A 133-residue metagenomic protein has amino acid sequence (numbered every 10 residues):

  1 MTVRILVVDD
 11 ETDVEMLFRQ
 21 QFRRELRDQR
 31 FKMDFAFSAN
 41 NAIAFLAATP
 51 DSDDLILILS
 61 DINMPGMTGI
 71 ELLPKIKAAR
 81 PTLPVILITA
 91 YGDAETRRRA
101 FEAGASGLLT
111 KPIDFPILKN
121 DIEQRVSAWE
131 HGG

Functional and structural regions predicted by a protein language model:
D10, K111: A Lys-centered signature of the CheY-like receiver
T12-F35, A78: Two-component/phosphorelay signaling modules centered on CheY-like receiver
R19, F35-L57: Acidic, metal-coordinating helix/loop segments flanking the phosphotransfer/catalytic sites of two-component signaling
A44, A48, I70-T82: Short amphipathic alpha-helix used as the core "switch/output" element in two-component signaling
L59-D61: Active-site T/S-Asp motif of two-component receiver
M64: Receiver (REC) domain active-site loop signature in two-component systems and cognate sites in sensor histidine kinases
E71, G92-G107, N120: Alpha4 helix (beta4-alpha4-beta5 surface) of REC/receiver domains from two-component response regulators
